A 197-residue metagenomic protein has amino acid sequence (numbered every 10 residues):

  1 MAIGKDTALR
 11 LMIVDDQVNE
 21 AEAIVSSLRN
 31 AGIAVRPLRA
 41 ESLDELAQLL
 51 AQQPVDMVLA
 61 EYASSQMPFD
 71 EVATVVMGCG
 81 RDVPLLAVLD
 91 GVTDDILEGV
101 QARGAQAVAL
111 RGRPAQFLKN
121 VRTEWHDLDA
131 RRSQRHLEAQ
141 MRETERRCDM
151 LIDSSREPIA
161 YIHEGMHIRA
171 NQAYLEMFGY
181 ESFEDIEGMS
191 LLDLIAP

Functional and structural regions predicted by a protein language model:
A2-T7, E22-S26, A102, Q140-G165 (+2 more regions): PAS/LOV and related PAS-like sensory modules
D6-N19, I24-L28, R39, M57-V58: Conserved acidic segment of CheY-like receiver
A21, L43-L46, D56-C79, L89-I96: Conserved phosphotransfer microenvironments
S27, G99-G104, R113-D129: Receiver (REC) domain switch/output surface
G32, A51-Q53, V75-D82, R103: Conserved phosphotransfer cores of two-component systems
I33-S42, L49, L89: Short hydrophobic/Thr-rich beta-strand motif most characteristic of the beta2 strand and flanking loop of CheY-like
G104, G112, M177-S182, I186-L192 (+1 more regions): PAS-family sensory domain signature
T123, A130-S133, L137-Q140, T144 (+1 more regions): Amphipathic coiled-coil signal-transmission "stalk" helices
